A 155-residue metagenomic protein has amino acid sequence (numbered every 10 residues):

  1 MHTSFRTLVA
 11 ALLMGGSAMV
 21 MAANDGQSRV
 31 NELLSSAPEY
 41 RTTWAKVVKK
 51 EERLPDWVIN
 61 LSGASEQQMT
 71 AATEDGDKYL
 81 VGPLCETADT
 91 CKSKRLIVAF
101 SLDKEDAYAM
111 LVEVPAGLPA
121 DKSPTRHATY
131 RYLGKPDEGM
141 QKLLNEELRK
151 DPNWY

Functional and structural regions predicted by a protein language model:
M1-V9: Bacterial N-terminal signal peptides that target proteins for export
S17-A18, A22: N-terminal signal peptide c-region/cleavage motif recognized by signal peptidases
A23-P83, P152-Y155: N-terminal secretory signal peptides
N24-R41, A116-Y155: C-terminal partner/receptor-binding element of secreted or periplasmic proteins
A72-D75, A99-E105: A short, structured loop/turn motif at beta-sheet edges
V81-T87, L111: Short beta-strand segments that buttress and anchor functional surface loops
T90-I97: Short, surface-exposed coil-to-beta transition loops
Y108-P115: Catalytic Cys-His active-site segments of thiol-dependent hydrolases/isopeptidases
